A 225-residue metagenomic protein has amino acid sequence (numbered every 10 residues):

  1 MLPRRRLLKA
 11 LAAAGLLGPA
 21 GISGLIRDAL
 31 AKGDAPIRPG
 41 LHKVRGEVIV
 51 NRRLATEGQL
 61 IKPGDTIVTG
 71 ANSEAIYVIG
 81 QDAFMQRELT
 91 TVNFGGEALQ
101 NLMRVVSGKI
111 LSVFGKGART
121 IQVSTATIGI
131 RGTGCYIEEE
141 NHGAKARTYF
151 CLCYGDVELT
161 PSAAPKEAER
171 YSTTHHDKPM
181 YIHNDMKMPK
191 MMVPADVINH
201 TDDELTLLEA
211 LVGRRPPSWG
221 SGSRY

Functional and structural regions predicted by a protein language model:
L7, L11-G15, I22-P63, G70 (+1 more regions): Flexible, surface-exposed loop/linker segments and immediately adjacent secondary-structure boundaries
